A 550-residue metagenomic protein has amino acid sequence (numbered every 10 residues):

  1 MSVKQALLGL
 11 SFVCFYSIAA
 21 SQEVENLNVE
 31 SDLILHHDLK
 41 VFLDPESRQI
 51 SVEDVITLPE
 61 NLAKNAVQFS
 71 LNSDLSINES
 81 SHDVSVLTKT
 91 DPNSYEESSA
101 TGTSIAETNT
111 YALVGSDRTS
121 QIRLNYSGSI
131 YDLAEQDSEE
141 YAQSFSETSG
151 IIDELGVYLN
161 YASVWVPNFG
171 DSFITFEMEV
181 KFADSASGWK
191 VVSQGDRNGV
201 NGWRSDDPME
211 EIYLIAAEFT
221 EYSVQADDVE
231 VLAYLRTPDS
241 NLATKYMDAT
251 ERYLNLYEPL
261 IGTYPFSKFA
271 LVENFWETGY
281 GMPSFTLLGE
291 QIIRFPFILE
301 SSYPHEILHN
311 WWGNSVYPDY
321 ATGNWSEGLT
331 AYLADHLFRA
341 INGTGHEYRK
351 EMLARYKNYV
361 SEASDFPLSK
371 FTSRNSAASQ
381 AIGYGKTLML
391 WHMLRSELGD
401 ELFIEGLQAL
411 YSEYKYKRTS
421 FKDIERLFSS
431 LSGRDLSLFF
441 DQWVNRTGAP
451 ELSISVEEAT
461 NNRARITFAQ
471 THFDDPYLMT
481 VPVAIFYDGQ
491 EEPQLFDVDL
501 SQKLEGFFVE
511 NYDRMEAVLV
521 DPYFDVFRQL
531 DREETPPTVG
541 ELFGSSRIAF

Functional and structural regions predicted by a protein language model:
I18-S51, N65, N78, S149 (+1 more regions): N-terminal, polar/Ser/Thr-rich
L62, Q380-I466: Amphipathic alpha-helical substructures
A66-V67, S73-S144, Q502-R514: A surface-exposed beta-strand-loop module
N78-S81, L436-S437, P450-D521: Beta-strand-rich binding/interaction modules
G102-E107, A112, N125-F219: Extended, low-hydrophobicity, Ser/Thr/Pro/Gly-biased non-transmembrane segments
N168-P304, Y332-D335: Hydrophobic helix-coil surface modules that form long, contiguous segments used for peptide/substrate interaction
S172, L287-R349, L407: Zinc-dependent metallopeptidase catalytic helix centered on the HExxH motif and its immediate flanking segment
F297, A321, E327-M389, M393 (+2 more regions): Acidic/His/Gly-enriched intrinsically disordered linker/tail segments that often contain short helix/coil "MoRF-like"
